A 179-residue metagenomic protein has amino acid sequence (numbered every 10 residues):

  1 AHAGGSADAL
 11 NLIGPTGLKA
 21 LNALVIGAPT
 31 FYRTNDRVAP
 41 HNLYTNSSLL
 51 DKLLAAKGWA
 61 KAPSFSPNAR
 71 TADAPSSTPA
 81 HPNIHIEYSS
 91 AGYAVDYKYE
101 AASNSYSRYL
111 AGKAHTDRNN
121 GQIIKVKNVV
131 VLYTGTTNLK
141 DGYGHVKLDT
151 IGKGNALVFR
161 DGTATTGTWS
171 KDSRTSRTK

Functional and structural regions predicted by a protein language model:
A1-K179: A surface/extracellular/periplasmic glyco- and lipid-processing/surface-interacting theme
